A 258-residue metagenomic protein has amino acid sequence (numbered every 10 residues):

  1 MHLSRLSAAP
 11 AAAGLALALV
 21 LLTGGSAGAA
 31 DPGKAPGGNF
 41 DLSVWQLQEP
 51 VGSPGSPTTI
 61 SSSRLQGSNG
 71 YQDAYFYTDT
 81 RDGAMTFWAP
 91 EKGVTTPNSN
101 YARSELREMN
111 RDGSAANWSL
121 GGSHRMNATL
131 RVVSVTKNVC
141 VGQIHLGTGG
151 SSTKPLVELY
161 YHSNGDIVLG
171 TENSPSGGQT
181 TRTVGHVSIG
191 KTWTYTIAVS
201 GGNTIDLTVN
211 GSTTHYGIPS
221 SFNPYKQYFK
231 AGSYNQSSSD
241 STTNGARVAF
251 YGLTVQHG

Functional and structural regions predicted by a protein language model:
M1-A30: Secretory targeting and sorting signals
A27-G70: N-terminal module-boundary/linker segments of secreted carbohydrate-active enzymes
G33-F40, Q46-L47, S123-R125, I218-G258: Ligand-recognition surfaces built from glycine- and aromatic
L65-I167: Secretory/extracellular carbohydrate-interaction modules and structurally similar beta-sandwich "look-alikes"
E91-Y101, G149-K154, P175-T180, H215 (+1 more regions): Short, surface-exposed beta-strand/loop "edge" segments at domain boundaries and coil↔beta transitions
M126-A128, K191-V199, I205-L207: Short tryptophan-centered beta-strand motifs in secreted/extracellular beta-sheet-rich domains of glycan-recognition
L169-T194: Short, aromatic/His-centered strand-loop micro-motif at the edge of beta-sheets
T208-S212: Short strand-turn-strand beta-turns centered on an Asx-Gly dipeptide
